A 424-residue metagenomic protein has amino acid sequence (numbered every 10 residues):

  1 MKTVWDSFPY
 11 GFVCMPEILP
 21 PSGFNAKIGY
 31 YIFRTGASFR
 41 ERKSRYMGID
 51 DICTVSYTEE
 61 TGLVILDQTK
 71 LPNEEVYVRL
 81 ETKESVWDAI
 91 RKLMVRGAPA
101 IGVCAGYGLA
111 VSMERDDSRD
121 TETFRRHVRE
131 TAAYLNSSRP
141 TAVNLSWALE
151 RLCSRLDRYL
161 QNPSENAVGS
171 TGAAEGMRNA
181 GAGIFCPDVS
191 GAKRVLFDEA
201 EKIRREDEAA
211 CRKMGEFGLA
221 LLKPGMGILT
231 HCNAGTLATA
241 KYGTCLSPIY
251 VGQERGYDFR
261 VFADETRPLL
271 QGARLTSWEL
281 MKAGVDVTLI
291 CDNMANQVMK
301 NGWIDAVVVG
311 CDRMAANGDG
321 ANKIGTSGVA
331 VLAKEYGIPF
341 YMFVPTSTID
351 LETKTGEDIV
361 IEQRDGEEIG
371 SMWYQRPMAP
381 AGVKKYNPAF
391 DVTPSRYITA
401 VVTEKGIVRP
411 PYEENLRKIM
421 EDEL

Functional and structural regions predicted by a protein language model:
T3-G11, G36, G181: N-terminal amphipathic/hydrophobic targeting modules at extreme N-termini, encompassing cleavable Sec/SRP-type signal
D6, Y30-Y31, Y46, N166 (+1 more regions): Intrinsic-disorder-associated, low-complexity terminal segments enriched in Asp/Asn/His/Tyr and depleted of Lys/Arg
G11-M15, A26, A167, A180: Short hydrophobic alpha-helical segments enriched in small aliphatic residues
K27-Y46: Short, Lys/Arg-enriched N-terminal segments with co-localized hydrophobic residues within the first ~10-30 amino acids
M47-E84: Positively charged, low-complexity intrinsically disordered leader regions
V78-M94, A220-I228, M372-G382: Short, hydrophobic/aliphatic alpha-helical segments
M94-N162, I184-I290: N-terminal active-site beta-alpha-beta segment that forms phosphate/nucleotide-binding and substrate-recognition loops
D258-F259, E265-L424: Conserved phosphate- and dinucleotide-binding cores of soluble alpha/beta proteins, encompassing both enzyme active
